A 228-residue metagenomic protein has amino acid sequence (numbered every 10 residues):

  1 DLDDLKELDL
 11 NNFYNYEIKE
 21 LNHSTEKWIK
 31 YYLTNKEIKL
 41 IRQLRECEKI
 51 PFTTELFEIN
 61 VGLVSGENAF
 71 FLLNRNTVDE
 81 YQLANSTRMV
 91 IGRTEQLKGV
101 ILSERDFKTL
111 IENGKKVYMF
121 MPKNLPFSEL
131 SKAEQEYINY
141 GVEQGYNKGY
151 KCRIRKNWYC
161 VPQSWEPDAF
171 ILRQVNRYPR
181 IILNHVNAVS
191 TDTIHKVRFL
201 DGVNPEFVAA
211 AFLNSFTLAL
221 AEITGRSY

Functional and structural regions predicted by a protein language model:
D1-E58: Flexible, glycine-/basic-rich loop-and-beta segments that form/coincide with the SAM-dependent methyltransferase
E37-Y228: Polybasic, glycine- and aromatic-enriched phosphate-binding surface used to engage nucleic acids
